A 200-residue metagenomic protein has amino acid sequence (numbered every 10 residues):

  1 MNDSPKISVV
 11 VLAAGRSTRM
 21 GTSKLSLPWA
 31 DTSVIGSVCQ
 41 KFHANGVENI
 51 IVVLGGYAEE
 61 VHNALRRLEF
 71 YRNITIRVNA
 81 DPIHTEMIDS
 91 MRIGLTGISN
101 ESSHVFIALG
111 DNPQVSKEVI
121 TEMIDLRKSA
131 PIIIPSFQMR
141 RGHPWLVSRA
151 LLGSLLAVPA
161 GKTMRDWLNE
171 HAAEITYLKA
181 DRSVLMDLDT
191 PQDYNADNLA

Functional and structural regions predicted by a protein language model:
N2-P5, P159-A200: Conserved alpha/beta core of the MobA/IspD/sugar-nucleotide pyrophosphorylase nucleotidyltransferase superfamily
D3-Y57: N-terminal glycine-rich phosphate-binding loop and ensuing alpha1 helix
M20, V61-L65, M123, L155 (+1 more regions): Hydrophobic packing residues within well-ordered alpha-helices of enzyme cores
P28, Q114, L146, D187-L188: Short aromatic/basic micro-patch
A30, G56-Y57, P82, E86 (+4 more regions): Short beta->alpha linker loops
I35-H104, E118: Conserved N-terminal catalytic core of the sugar/cofactor nucleotidyltransferase
N73-I76, I132, I175: Short, conserved active-site loop motifs that form the nucleotide-linked donor/cofactor pocket
I83-R149, G153-L156: Conserved beta-loop-beta/alpha segment of the NTase-like Rossmann-fold superfamily that binds/positions NTPs
